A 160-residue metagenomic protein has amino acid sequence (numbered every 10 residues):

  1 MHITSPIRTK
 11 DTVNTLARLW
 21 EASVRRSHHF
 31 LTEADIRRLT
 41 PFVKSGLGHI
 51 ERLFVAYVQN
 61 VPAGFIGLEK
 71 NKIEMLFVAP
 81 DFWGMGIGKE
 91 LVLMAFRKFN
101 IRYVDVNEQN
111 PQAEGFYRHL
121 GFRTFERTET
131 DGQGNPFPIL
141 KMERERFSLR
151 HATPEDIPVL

Functional and structural regions predicted by a protein language model:
M1-R18, S148-L160: A short beta-loop-alpha structural element at the N-terminal edge of CoA-dependent acyl/N-acetyltransferase catalytic
R18-K44: Conserved GNAT-fold acetyl-CoA-binding loop/helix
K44-V55, K72, N135: A short helix-loop-beta-strand connector motif used in the catalytic cores of GNAT acetyltransferases and, in some
E51-I66: Conserved beta-hairpin
K72-W83, V106-N107: A short, internal acetyl-CoA/4′-phosphopantetheine-binding micro-motif in the GNAT/acyltransferase core
V78, G84-R97, E114-H119: Conserved acetyl-CoA-binding loop-helix of GNAT-fold acetyltransferases
K89-E90, Q109-R127, G132-P136: Conserved active-site alpha-helix within GNAT-family acetyltransferase domains
R97-Q109: Conserved GNAT acetyl-CoA-binding A-motif
